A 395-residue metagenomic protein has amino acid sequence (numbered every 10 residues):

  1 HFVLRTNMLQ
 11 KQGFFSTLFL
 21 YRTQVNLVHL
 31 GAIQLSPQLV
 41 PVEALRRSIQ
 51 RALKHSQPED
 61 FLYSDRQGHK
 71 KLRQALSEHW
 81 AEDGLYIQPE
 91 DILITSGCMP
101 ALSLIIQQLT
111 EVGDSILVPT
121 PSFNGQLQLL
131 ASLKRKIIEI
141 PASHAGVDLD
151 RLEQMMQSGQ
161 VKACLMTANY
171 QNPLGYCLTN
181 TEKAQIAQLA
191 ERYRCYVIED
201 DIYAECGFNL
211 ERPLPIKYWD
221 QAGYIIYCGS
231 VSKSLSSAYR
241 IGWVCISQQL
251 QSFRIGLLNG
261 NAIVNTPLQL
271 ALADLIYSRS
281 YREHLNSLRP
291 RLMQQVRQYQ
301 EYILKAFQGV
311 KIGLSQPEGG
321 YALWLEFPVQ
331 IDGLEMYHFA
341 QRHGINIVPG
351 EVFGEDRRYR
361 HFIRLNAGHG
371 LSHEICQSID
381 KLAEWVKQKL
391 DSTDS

Functional and structural regions predicted by a protein language model:
H1-F2: N-terminal helix-turn-helix DNA-binding module of bacterial transcription factors
R5-G97, Y277, N346, K389 (+1 more regions): N-terminal small-domain helix-loop-helix segment of the aminotransferase-like
L30, Q160, L304: Pyridoxal 5′-phosphate
L45, Q221-P290: Conserved core segment of the aminotransferase class I/II
S56-Y193, I198, A204-A222, L390-D394: Conserved core of the PLP fold type I
I246, W324-V329, I347-W385: Conserved PLP-binding active-site segment of the aspartate aminotransferase-like
R289-Q300, I312-E326, M336: Conserved glycine-rich beta-strand-loop-beta hairpin in the small C-terminal domain of fold type I
